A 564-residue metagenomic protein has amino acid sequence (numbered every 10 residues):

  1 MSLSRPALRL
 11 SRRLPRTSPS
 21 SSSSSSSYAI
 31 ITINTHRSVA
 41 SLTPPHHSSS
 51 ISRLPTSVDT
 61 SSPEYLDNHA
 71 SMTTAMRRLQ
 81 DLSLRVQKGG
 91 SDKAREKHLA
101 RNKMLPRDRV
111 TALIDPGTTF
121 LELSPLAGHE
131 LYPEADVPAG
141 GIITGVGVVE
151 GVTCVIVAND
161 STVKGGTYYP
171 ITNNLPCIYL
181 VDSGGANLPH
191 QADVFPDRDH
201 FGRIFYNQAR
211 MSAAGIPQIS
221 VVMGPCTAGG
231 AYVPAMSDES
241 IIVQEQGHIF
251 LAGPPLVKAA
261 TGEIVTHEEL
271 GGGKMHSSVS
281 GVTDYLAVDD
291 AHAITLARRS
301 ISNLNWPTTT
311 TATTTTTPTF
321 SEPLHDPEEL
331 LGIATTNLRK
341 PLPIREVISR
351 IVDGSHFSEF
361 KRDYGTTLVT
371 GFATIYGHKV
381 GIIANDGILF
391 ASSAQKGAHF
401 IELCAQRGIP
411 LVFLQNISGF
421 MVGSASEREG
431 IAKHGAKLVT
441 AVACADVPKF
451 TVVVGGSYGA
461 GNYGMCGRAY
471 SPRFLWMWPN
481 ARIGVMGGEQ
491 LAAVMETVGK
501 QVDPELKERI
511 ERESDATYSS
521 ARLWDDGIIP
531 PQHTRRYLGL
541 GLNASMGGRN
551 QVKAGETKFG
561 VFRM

Functional and structural regions predicted by a protein language model:
M1-I51: N-terminal mitochondrial targeting presequence
S41-M564: Ligand-binding clefts of soluble mixed alpha/beta catalytic domains
